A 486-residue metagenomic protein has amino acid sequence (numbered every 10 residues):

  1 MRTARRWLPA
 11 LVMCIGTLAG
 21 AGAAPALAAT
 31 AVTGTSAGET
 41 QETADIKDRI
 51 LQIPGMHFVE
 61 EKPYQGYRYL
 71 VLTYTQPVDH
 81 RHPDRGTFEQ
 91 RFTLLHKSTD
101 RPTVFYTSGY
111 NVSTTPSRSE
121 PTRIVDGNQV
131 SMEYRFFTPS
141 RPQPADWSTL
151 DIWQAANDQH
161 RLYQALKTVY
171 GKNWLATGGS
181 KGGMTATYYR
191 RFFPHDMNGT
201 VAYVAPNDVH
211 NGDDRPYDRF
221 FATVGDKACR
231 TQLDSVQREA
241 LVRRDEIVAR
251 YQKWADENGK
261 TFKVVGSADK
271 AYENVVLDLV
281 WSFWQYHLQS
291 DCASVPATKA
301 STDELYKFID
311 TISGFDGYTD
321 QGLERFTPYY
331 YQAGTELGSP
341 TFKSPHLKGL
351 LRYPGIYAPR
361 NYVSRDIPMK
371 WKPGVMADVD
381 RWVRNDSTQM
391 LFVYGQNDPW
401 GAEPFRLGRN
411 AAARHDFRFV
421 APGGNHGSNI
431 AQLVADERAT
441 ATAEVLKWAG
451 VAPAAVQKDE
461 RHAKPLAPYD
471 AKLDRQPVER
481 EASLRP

Functional and structural regions predicted by a protein language model:
R2-P9, A28-N128, V434-P486: Catalytic-loop region of hydrolases
T73, D79-A156, D366-D386, Q396-P399 (+1 more regions): N-terminal cap/lid subdomain of alpha/beta-hydrolase-fold enzymes
N157-K172: Conserved acidic catalytic loop of the alpha/beta-hydrolase fold
Y170-S180: Alpha/beta-hydrolase fold nucleophile elbow
G178-Y188: Glycine-rich nucleophile elbow surrounding the catalytic serine of serine-hydrolase chemistry
D196-G259: A catalytic-pocket lid/entrance helix-loop region that shapes and gates access to the active site across common
V248-G374: Alpha/beta-hydrolase fold active-site neighborhood
G424-A435: Catalytic histidine-centered segment of alpha/beta-hydrolase-like enzymes
